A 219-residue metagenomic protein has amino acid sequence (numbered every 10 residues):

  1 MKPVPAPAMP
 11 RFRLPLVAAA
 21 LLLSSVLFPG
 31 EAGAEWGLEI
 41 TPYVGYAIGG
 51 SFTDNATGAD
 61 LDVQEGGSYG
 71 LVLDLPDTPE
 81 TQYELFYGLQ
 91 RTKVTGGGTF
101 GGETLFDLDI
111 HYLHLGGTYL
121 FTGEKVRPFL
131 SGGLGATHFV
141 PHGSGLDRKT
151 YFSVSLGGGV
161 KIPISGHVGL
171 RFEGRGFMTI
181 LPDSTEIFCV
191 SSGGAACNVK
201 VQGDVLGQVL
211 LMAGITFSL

Functional and structural regions predicted by a protein language model:
M1-G37, L219: Cleavable N-terminal export/targeting peptides
A34-G50, Q208-M212: Transmembrane beta-strand segments of Gram-negative outer membrane beta-barrel proteins
P42, V72-V154, I162-H167, N198-V201 (+1 more regions): Gram-negative (and chloroplast) outer-membrane scaffold detector with strong preference for beta-barrel transmembrane
A47-Y69, K149-T150: Surface-exposed strand-loop-strand hairpins of Gram-negative outer-membrane beta-barrel proteins
T53-D54, A59, G97-E103, L181-G203: Solvent-exposed loop segments that connect transmembrane elements
F172: Extended, charge-enriched "interface" segments that sit outside catalytic cores
